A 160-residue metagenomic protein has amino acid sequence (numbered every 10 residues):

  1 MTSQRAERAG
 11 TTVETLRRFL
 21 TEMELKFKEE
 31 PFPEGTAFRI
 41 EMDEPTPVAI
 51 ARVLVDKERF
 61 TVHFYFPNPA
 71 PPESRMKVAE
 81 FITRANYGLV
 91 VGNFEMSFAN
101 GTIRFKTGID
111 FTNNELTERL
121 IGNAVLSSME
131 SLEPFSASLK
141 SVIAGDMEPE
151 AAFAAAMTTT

Functional and structural regions predicted by a protein language model:
S3, H63-P71, I121: Short histidine-centered catalytic/ligand-binding loop motif
R5-F27: Amphipathic alpha-helical segments
E22-H63, P67: Ser/Thr-rich, low-complexity intrinsically disordered terminal regions
Y65-T102: Short, internal acidic amphipathic alpha-helical interface segments that mediate docking to partner proteins
F66-P71, I109-L116: A generic structural motif
N100-T107, F111: M16 family metallopeptidases and their MPP-like homologs
T107, E115, I121-A137, S141-V142: Long, contiguous binding/interaction regions
K140-T160: Short, highly charged C-terminal tails/helix-capping segments
